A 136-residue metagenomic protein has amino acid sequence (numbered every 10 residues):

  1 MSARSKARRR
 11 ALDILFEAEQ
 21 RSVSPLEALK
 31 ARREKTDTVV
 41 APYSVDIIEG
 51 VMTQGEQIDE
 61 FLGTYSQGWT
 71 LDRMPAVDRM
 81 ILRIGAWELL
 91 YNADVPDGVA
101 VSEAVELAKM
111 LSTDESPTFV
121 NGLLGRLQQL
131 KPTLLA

Functional and structural regions predicted by a protein language model:
M1-A136: N-terminal interaction/assembly modules
